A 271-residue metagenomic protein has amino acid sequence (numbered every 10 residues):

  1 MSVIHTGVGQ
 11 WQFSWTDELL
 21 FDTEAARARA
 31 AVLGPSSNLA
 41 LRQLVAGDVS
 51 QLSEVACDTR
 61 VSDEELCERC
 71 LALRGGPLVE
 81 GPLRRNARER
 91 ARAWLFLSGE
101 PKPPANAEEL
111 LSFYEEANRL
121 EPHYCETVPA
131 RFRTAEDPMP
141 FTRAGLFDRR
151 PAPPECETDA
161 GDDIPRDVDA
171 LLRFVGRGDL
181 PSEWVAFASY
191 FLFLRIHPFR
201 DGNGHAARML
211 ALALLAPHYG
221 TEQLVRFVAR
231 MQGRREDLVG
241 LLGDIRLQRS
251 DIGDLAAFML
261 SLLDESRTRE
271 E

Functional and structural regions predicted by a protein language model:
M1-E271: FIC/Doc superfamily catalytic core
